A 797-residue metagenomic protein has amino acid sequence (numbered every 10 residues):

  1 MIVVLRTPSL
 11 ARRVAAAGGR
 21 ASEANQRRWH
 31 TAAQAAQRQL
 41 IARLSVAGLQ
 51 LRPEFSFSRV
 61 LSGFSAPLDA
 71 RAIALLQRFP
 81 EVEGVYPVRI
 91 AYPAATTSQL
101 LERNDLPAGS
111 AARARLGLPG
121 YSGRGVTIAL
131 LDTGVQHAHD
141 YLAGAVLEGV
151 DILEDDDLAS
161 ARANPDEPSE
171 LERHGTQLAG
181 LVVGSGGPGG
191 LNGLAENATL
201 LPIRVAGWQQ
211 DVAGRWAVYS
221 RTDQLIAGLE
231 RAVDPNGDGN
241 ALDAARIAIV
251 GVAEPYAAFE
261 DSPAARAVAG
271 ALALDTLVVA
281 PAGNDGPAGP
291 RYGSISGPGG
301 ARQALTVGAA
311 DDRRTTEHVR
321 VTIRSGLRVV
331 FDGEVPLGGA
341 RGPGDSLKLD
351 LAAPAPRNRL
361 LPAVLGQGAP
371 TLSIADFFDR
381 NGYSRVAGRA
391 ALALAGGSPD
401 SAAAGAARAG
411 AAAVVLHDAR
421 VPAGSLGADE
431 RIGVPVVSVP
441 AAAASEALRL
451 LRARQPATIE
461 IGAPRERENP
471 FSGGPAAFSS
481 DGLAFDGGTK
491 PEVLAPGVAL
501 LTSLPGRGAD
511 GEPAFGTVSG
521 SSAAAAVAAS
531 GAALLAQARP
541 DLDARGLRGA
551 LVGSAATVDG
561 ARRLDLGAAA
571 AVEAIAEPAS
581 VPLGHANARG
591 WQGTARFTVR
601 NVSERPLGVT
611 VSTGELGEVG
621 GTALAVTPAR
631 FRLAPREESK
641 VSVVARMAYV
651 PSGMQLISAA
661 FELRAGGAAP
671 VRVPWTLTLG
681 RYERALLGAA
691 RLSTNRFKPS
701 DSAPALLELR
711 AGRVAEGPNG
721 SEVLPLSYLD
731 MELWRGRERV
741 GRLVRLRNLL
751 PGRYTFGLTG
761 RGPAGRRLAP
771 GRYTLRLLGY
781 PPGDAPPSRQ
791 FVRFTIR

Functional and structural regions predicted by a protein language model:
M1-A95: Inhibitory N-terminal propeptides of secreted protease zymogens
V14, L116-V150, E154-D223, N240-I247 (+7 more regions): Subtilisin-like serine protease catalytic core
P53-S56, P67-Q77, P93-L130, G134-V135 (+7 more regions): N-terminal domain-start motif of subtilase-like serine proteases
A145-G149, L153-A161, G396, S480-A526: Catalytic-core environment of secreted peptidases
S185, V205-L448, F485-G488, G508-A525: Substrate-binding/access-modulating region of protease and related hydrolase catalytic domains
D243-I249, A304-T306, P435-L450, T489 (+3 more regions): C-terminal subdomain of the subtilisin-like protease fold in secreted/lumenal serine endopeptidases
G474-S479, L566-E604, P628-R630, M647-M654 (+1 more regions): Beta-sheet-dominated interaction scaffolds and their linkers
E573-S580, S603-V644, P725-L750: Surface-exposed binding patches on compact interaction domains or structured appendages
